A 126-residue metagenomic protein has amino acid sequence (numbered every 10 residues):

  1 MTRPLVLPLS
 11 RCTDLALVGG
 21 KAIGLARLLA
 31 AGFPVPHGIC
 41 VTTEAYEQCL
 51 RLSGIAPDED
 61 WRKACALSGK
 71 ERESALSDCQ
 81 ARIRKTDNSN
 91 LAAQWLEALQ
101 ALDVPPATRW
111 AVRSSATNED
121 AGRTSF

Functional and structural regions predicted by a protein language model:
M1-F126: N-terminal beta-alpha lobe that positions the nucleotide/phosphoryl donor in ATP/NTP-coupled carboxylate activation
